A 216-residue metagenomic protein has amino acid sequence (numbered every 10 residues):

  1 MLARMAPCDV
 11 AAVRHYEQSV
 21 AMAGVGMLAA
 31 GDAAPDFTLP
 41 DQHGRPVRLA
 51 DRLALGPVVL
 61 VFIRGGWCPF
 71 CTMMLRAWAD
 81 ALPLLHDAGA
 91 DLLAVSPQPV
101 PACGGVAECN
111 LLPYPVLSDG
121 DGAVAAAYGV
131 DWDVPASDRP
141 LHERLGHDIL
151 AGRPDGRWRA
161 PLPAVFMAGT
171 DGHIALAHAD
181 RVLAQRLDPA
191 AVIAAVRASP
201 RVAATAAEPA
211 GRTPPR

Functional and structural regions predicted by a protein language model:
M1-D36, T213-R216: N-terminal targeting signals for export/organelle localization
A11-S19, D138-I149, V202-T205: Short, positively charged
A23-A50, G56-V58: Short, contiguous, helix-prone interaction/anchoring segments in small proteins
L49-W78: Short active-site neighborhood of thiol/selenol oxidoreductases, capturing the structured segment around
M74-A127: Structural microenvironment flanking redox-active thiols in thiol-disulfide oxidoreductases
D119-Q185: Thiol/selenol-based redox catalytic cores and closely related redox-interacting motifs
R181-S199: A short, polar/charged loop-to-alpha-helix boundary motif
A203-R216: Cysteine/selenocysteine-centered motifs that mediate thiol-based redox chemistry or coordinate metal-sulfur cofactors
